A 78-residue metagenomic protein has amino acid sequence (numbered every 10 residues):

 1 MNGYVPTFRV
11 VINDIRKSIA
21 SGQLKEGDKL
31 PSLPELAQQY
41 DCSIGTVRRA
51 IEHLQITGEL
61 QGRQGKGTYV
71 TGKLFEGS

Functional and structural regions predicted by a protein language model:
M1-I44, R49-E52, I56-Q61, G72-S78: Extreme N-terminal segment that seeds HTH/winged-HTH DNA-binding domains in transcriptional regulators
Q64: A cytosolic small-molecule/anion-sensing beta-strand core signal
G67-T68: Acidic, glycine-anchored pre-beta loop/turn
